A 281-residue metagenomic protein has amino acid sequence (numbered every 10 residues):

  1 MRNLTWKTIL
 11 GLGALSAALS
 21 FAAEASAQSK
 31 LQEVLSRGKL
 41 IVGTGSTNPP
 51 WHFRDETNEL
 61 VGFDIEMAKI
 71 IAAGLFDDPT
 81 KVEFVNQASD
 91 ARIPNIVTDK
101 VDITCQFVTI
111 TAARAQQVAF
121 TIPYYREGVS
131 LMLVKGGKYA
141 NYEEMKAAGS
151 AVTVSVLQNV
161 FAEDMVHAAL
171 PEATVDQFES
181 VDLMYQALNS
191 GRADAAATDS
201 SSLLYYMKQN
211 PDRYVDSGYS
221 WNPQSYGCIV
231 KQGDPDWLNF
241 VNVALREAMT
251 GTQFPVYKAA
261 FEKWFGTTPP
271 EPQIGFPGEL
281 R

Functional and structural regions predicted by a protein language model:
A27-C105, Q116: Extracytoplasmic small-molecule ligand-binding "clamshell" domains of the periplasmic binding protein/Venus flytrap
L31, I122, V134-T153: Flexible hinge/capping segments at coil-to-helix
K39-G45, V61, E143-V160: Short loop->beta-strand "edge-of-pocket" segments that line small-molecule binding or catalytic clefts across diverse
S46, Y125-G136, S200-L245, W264-R281: Periplasmic-binding protein-like
E56-T57, K69-T80, E143-G149, V160-E179 (+3 more regions): Ligand-binding cleft/hinge of the Venus flytrap
I65-G74, A151-V152, Q158-V160, G227-T268: Extended ligand-binding regions for polar small-molecule ligands
V82-P94, A140, Q158, D176-Q186 (+2 more regions): Short helix-initiation/N-cap motifs at beta->coil->alpha
A91, F107-Q117, H167-A168, N189-P223: A ligand-binding cleft/hinge motif common to bilobed small-molecule-binding domains
